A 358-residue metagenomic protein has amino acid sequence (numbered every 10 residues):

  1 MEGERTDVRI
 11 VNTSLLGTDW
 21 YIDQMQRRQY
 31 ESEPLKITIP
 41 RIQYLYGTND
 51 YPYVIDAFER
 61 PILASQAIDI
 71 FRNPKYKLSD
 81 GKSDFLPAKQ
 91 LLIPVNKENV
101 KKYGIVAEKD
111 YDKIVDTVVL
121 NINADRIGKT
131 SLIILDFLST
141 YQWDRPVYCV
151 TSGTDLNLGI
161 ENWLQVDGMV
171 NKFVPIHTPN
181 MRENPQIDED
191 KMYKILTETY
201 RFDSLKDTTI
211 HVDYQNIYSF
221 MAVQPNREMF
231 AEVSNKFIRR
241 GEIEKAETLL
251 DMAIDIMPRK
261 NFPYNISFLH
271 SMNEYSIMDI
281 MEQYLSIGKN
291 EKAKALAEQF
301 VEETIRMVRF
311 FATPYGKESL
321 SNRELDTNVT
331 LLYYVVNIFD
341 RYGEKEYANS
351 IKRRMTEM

Functional and structural regions predicted by a protein language model:
E2-M358: ER/secretory pathway lumenal C-terminal domains and tails of membrane proteins involved in glycoprotein biogenesis
